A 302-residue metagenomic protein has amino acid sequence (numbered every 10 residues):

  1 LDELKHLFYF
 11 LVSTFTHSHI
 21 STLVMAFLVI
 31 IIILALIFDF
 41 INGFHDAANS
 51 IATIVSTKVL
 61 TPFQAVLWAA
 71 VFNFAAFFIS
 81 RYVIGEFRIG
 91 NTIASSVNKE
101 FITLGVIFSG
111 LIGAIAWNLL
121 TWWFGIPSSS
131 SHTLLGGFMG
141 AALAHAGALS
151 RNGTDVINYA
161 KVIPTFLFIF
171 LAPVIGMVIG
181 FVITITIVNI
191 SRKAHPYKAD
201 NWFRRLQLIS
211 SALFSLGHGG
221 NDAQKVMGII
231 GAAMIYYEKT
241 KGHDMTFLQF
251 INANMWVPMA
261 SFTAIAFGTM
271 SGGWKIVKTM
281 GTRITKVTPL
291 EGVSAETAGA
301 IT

Functional and structural regions predicted by a protein language model:
E3-T302: Alpha-helical transmembrane segments and immediately membrane-proximal extracytoplasmic
